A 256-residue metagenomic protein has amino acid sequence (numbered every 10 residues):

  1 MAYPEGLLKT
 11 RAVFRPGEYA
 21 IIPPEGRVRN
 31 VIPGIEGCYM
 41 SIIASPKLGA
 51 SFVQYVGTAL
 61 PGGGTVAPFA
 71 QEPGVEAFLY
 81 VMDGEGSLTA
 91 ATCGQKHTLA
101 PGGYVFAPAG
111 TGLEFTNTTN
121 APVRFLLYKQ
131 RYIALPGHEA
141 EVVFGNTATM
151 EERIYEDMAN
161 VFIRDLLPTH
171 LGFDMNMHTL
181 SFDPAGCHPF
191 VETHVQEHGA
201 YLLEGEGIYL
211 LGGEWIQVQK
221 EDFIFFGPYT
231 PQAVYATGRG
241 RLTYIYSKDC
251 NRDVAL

Functional and structural regions predicted by a protein language model:
M1-K47: Hydrophobic, helix-prone linear segments
V28-P68, R153-V191, E197, C250: A short glycine-rich, His/Asp/Glu-containing loop-to-beta-strand
T58-L60, Q71-L88, T179-D183, E192-L210: Short, conserved beta-strand element in jelly-roll/cupin
T65-P73, T116-T118, H188-H194, Y235-T237: Short histidine-centered beta-strand/loop micro-motifs that create catalytic or ligand/metal-coordination sites
F78, C93-A109, G212-Y229: Short acidic-glycine-tyrosine-enriched beta hairpin
S87-A91, H97, E114-N117, I208-L210 (+2 more regions): Long compositionally biased, domain-poor regions of proteins
A109-A134, P228-D253: Ligand-binding loop in jelly-roll beta-barrel domains
N117-L171: Surface-exposed beta-loop interaction hotspot
